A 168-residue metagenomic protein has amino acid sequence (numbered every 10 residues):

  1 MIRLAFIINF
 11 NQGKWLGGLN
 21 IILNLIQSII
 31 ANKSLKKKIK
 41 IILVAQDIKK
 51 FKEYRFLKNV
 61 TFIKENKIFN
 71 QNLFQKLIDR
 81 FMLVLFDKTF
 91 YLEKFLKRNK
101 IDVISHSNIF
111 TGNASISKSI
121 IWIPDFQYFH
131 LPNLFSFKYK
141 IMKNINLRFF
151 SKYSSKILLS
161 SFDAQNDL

Functional and structural regions predicted by a protein language model:
M1-L168: Carbohydrate transferase catalytic cores enriched for Leloir-type hexosyltransferases
